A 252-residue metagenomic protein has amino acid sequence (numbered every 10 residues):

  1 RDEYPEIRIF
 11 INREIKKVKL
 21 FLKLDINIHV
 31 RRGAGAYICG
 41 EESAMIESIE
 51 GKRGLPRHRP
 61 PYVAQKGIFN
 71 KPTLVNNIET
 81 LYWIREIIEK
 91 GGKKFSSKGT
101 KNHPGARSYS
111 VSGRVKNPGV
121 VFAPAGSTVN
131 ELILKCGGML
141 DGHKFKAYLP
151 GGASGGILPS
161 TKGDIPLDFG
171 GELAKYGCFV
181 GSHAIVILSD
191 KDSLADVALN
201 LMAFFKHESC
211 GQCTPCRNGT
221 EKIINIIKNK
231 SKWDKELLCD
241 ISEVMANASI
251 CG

Functional and structural regions predicted by a protein language model:
R1, D141-K146, T220: Glycine-rich phosphate/pyrophosphate-binding loops and their adjacent beta-strand/loop elements at enzyme active sites
D2-E6, G33-A36, P72, V120-P124 (+3 more regions): Alpha-helix capping and helix-loop boundary segments enriched in small/acidic/polar residues
E3-I38, K146-D164, G171: Small-residue-enriched alpha-helical segments and adjacent helix-cap loops that form tight helix-helix packing
F10-A125, G137: Hydrophobic alpha-helical positions that pack around
R13-I26, P166-G252: Ferredoxin-type iron-sulfur electron-transfer modules in oxidoreductases and energy-metabolism complexes
G40, L132-I133, C213, C251: Buried hydrophobic positions in well-ordered alpha/beta secondary-structure cores of metabolic enzymes
S48-P60, T161-F179: Active-site loop ensemble at the mouth of alpha/beta enzyme cores that anchors a bound cofactor
A125-G142: Short amphipathic, charge-patterned alpha-helical segments
